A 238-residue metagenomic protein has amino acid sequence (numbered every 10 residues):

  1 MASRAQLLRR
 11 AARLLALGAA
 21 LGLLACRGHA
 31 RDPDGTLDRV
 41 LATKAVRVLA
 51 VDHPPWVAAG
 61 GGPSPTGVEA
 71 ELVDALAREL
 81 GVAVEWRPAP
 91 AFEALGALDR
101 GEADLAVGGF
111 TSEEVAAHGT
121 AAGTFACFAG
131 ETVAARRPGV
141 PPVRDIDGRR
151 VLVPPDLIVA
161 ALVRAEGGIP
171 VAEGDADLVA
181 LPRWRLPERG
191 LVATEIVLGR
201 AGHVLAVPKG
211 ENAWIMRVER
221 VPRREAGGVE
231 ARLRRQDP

Functional and structural regions predicted by a protein language model:
A2-L15: Bacterial N-terminal signal peptides that target proteins for export
G22-A25: C-terminal motif of bacterial Sec signal peptides marking the signal peptidase cleavage site
R27-R31, T66-E79, R137-A161, G199-P238: Extended ligand-binding regions for polar small-molecule ligands
G28-F110, V153, V159-A161, P170-V171: Extracytoplasmic small-molecule ligand-binding "clamshell" domains of the periplasmic binding protein/Venus flytrap
V51-D52, G108-T111, A135-R137, L152-L157 (+2 more regions): Structural motif
A70, D74, A83-D145, R183-G199: Acidic, polar ligand-binding/catalytic clefts
D104, D177-L178: Conserved acidic residues
P142, I169-A176: Short acidic low-complexity segments
